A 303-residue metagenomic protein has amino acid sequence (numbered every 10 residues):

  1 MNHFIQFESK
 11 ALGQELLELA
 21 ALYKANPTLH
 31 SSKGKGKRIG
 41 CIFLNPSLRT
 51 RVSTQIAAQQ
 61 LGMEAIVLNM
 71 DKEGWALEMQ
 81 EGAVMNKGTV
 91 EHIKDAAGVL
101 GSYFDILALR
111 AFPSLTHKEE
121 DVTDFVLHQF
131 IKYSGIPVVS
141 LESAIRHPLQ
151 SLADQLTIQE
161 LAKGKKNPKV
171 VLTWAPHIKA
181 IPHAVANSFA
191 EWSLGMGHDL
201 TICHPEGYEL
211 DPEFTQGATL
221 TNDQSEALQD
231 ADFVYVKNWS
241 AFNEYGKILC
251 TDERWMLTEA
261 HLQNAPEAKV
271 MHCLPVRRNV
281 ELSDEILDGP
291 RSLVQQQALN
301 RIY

Functional and structural regions predicted by a protein language model:
M1-I56, D71: Positively charged, low-complexity intrinsically disordered leader regions
K33-I39, K166-K169, E267: Phosphate-coordination loops involved in phosphoryl transfer and adenosine-cofactor binding
R38, S47-S102: Active-site cofactor/substrate anionic-group-binding motifs, chiefly glycine- and Lys/Arg-rich phosphate-binding loops
L44-I66, Q159-V236: Glycine-rich phosphate/diphosphate-binding loop of Rossmann-like nucleotide-binding domains
E91, D95-G98, D105-W192, H272: Anion-binding alpha/beta catalytic cores of soluble intermediary-metabolism enzymes, centered on
S134-I136, H198, Q263-K269: A short helix->loop->beta-strand "cap" motif at the edges of active sites that frequently abuts
E213-S292: Rossmann-like adenosine-cofactor binding region
D288-Y303: C-terminal helix-to-coil terminal segments
